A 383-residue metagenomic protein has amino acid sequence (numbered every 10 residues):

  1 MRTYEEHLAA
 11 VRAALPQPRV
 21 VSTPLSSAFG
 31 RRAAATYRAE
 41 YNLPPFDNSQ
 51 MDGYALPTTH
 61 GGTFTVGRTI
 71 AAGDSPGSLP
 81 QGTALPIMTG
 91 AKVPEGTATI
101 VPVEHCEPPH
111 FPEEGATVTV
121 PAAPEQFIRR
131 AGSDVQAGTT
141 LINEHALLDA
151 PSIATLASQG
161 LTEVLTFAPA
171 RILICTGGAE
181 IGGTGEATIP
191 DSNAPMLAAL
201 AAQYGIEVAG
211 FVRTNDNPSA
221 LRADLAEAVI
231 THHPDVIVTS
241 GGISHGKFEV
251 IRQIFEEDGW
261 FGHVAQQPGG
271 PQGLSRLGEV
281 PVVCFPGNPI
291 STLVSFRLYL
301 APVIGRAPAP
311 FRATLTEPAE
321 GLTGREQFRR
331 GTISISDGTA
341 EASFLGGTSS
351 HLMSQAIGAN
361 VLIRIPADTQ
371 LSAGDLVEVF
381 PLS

Functional and structural regions predicted by a protein language model:
M1-E5, T162-F285, P289-S295, Y299: Helix-rich terminal scaffold detector
M1-F64: Intrinsically disordered, low-complexity, positively charged segments
R2, V21, L25-S26, G30 (+4 more regions): Flexible glycine/proline-rich
R2-E6, V20-T23, S27, Y41 (+21 more regions): Conserved active-site and cofactor/substrate-binding residues in soluble primary-metabolism enzymes
Y4, A10, A14, A55-R213 (+4 more regions): Short, glycine/charged-enriched hinge/interface segments at domain edges or termini
A9-V20, A34, R38, S133 (+12 more regions): Generic secondary-structure signature for well-ordered alpha-helical cores
P45-F46, S75, T83, T89 (+4 more regions): Short, conserved secondary-structure segments in the cores of folded domains
Y54-L56, P80, I181, A228 (+3 more regions): Alpha-helix C-terminal capping segments
